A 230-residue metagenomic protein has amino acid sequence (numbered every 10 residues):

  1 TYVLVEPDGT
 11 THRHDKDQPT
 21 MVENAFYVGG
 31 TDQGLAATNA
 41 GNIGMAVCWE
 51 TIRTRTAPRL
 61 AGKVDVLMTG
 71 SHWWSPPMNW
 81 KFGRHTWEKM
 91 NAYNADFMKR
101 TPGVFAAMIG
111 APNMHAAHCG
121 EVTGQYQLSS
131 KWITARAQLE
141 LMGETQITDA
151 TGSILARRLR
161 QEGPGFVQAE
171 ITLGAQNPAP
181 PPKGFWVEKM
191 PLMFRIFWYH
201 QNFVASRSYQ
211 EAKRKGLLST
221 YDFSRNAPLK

Functional and structural regions predicted by a protein language model:
T1-V5, G34-A36, T145-I147, V167-A169: Short beta-strand scaffold segments in enzyme catalytic cores
V3, H14-Q18, R158-Q161: Short beta->alpha transition motifs characteristic of CBS
G9-T10, S153: Residue-level signal for well-ordered, solvent-exposed loop/turn and beta-edge residues enriched in charged/polar side
T11, N39, A57, L141 (+1 more regions): Ligand-binding pocket scaffold of soluble enzyme catalytic domains
R13-K16, G41-E50, M68-T69: Active-site-proximal beta-strand elements of phosphoester/diester hydrolases
T20-G34, W49-R55: Active-site glycine-rich loop that binds ribose-phosphate moieties when present
T51-G165: CN hydrolase (nitrilase-like) catalytic-core segments centered on the catalytic cysteine and neighboring Lys/Glu
P112, A117-K230: C-terminal beta-strand edge segments of enzyme domains
